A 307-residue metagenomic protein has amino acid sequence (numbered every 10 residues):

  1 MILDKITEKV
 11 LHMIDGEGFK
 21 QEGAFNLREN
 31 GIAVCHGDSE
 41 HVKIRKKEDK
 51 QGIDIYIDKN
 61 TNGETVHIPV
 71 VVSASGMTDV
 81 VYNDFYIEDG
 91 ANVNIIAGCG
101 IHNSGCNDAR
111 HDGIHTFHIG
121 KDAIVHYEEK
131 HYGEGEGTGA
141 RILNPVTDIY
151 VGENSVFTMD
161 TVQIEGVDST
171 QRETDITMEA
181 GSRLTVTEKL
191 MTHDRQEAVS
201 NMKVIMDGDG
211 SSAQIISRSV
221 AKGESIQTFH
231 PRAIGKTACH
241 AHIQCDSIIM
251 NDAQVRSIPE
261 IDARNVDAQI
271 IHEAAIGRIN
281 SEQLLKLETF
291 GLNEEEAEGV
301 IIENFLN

Functional and structural regions predicted by a protein language model:
M1-L3, K9-L11: Terminal domain-initiation and capping elements
K9, G23-E29, V34-L292, I302-N307: Conserved beta-strand/loop scaffold segments within soluble protein domains that form the structured core and edges
A297-E298: Small-residue helix-packing motif on alpha-helices
